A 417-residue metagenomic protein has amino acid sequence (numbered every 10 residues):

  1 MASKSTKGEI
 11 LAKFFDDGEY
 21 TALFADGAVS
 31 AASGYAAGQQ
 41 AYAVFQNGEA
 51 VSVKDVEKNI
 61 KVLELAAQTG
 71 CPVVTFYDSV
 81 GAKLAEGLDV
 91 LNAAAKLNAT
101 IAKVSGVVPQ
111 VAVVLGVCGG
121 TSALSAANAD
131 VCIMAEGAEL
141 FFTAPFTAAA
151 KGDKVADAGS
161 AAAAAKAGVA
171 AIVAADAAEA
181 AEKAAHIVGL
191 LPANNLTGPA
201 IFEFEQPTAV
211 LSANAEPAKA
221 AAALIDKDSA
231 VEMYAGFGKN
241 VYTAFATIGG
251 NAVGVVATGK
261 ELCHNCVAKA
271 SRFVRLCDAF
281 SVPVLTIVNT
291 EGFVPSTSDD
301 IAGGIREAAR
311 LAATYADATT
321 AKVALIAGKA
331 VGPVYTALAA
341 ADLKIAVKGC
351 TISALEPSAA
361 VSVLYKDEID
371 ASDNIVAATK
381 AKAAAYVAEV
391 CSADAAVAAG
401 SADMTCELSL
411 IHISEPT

Functional and structural regions predicted by a protein language model:
M1-L410, S414: Ligand-binding clefts of soluble mixed alpha/beta catalytic domains
T417: Ser/Thr-centric signal marking residues that sit in or immediately flank functional binding/regulatory motifs
